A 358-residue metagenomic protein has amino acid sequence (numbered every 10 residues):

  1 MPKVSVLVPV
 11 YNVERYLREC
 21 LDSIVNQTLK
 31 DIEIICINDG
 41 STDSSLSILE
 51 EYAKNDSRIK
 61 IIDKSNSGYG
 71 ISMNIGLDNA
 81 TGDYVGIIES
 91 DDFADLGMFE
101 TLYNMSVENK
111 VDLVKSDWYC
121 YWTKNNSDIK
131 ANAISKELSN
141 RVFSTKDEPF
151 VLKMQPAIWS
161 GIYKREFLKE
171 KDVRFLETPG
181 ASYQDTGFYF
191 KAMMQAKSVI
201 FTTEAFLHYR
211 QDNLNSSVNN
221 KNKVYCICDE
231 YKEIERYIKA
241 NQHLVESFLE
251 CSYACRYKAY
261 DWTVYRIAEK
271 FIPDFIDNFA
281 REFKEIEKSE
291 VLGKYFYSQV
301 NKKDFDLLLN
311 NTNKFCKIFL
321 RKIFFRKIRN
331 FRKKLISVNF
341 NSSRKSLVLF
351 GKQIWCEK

Functional and structural regions predicted by a protein language model:
M1-V25: N-proximal low-complexity "stem/linker" segments adjacent to membrane-targeting elements
P2-V4, V25-C36, S44, D56-K60: Short loop->beta transition adjacent to catalytic acidic/histidine clusters or analogous donor-positioning motifs
R18-D22, L46-E50, G82, D95-E108: Short alpha-helix within the catalytic core of nucleotide-sugar-dependent glycosyltransferases
N38-S47, S67: A conserved acidic beta->alpha catalytic loop
Y69, M73, S90-T202, L207-V224: Donor-binding/catalytic cores of nucleotide-activated saccharide and glycerol-phosphate transferases/polymerases
V85: Short aromatic/hydrophobic "clamp" motif used to bind/position activated sugar donors
E204-N213, V218-L244, Y260-L292: Catalytic core of nucleotide-sugar-dependent glycosyltransferases
E269-K358: Membrane-interface aromatic/basic loop that binds lipid-linked glycans or pyrophosphate carriers, typified by
